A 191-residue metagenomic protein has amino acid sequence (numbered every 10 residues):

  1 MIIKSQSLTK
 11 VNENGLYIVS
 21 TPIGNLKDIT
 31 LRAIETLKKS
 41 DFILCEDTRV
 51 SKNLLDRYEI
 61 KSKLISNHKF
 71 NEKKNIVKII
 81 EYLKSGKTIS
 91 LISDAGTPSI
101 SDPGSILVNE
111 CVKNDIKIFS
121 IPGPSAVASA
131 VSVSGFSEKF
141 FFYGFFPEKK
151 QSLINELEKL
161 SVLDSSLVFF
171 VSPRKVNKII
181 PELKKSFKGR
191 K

Functional and structural regions predicted by a protein language model:
I2-F70: Glycine-rich, flexible N-terminal cofactor/catalytic loop recognition
I2-Q6, E13-N14, A128-K191: Beta-strand/loop-alpha-helix module characteristic of Rossmann-like adenine-cofactor folds
I23-L26, D94-P98, P173-K175: Short glycine-rich anion-binding loops that position phosphate/pyrophosphate groups of nucleotides and phosphorylated
L37-I43, D115-I118, S166-L167: Short active-site oxyanion
R49-S51, G96-T97, A126, K175: Alpha-helix capping/helix-boundary segments
S66-K73, F146-K149: Conserved helicase motor
K69-K84, P103: Short phosphate-binding loop-to-helix
K84-Y143: Short glycine-cluster motifs
